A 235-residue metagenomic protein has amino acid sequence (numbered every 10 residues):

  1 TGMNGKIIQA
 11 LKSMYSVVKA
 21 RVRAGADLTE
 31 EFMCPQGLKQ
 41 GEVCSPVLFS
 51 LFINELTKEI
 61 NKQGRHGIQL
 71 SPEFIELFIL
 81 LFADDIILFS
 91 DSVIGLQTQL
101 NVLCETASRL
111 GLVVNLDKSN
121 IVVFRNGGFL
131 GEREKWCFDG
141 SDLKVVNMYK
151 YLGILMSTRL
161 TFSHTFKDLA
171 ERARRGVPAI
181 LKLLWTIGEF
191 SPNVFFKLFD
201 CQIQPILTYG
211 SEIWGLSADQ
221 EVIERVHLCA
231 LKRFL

Functional and structural regions predicted by a protein language model:
T1-E55: Conserved pre-catalytic core of RNA-dependent polymerases
T1-K6, G37-V47, Q69-F74, S90-L96 (+4 more regions): Conserved, non-catalytic sequence blocks in retroelement Pol enzymes and Pol-derived host proteins
T1-K6, K62-Q63, R109-V113: Secondary-structure transition/capping motifs at alpha-helix termini and the adjoining loop/turn into the next element
L11, S16, A26, V113-N147: Short, conserved micro-motifs composed of acidic
K12, T57, I87, Q97-S108 (+3 more regions): Short, well-ordered alpha-helical packing segments
G37-G41, S45, S71-S92, L103 (+4 more regions): Catalytic palm active-site di-aspartate
L51-A83, I87, L96: Active-site palm subdomain of RNA-directed nucleic acid polymerases
A83-D84, K118-N120, F124-N126, K150-L235: Non-catalytic, peripheral interaction segments enriched in hydrophobic/basic residues
